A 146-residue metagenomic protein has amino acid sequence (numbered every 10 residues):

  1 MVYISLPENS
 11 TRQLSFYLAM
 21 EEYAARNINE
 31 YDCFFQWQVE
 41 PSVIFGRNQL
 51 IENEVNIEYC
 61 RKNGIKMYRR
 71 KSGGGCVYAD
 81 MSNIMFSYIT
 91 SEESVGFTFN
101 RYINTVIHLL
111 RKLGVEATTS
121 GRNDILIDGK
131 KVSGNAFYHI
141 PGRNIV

Functional and structural regions predicted by a protein language model:
M1-E54, F137: Active-site loop/lid in soluble adenylation, ligation, and acyl-transfer enzymes
Y3-L6, M67, V115-A117: Short secondary-structure junctions
F34-Q38, V77, E116-T119: Short beta-strand
V39, F45, V55-R61, N83-F86: ATP-binding N-lobe of GHMP and related small-molecule kinases
E54-C76: Active-site cofactor/substrate anionic-group-binding motifs, chiefly glycine- and Lys/Arg-rich phosphate-binding loops
K71-T90: Residues forming anionic-ligand binding surfaces in small-molecule and nucleic-acid pockets of primarily soluble enzymes
M85-V146: Catalytic beta-strand/loop module used to bind and position nucleotide/cofactor moieties in cofactor-attachment
